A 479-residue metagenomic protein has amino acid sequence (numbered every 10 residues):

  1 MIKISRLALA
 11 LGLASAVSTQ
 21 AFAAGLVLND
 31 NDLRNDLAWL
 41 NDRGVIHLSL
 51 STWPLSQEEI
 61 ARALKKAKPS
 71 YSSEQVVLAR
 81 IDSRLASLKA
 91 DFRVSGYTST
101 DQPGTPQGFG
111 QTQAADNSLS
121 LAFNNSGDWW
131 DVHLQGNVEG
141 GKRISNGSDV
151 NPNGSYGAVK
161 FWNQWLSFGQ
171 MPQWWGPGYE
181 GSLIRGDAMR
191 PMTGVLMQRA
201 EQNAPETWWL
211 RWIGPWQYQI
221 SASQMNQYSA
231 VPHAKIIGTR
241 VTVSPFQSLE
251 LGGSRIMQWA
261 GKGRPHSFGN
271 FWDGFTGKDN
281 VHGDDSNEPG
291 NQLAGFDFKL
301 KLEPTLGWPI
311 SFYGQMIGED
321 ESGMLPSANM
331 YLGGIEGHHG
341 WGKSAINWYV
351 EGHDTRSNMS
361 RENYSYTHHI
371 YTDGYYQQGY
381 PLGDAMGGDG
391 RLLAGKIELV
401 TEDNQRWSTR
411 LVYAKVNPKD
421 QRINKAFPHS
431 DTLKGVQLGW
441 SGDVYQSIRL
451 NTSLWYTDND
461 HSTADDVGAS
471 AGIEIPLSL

Functional and structural regions predicted by a protein language model:
M1-A21: Gram-negative bacterial Sec-dependent N-terminal signal peptides
L11, F22-Q111: N-terminal periplasmic/intermembrane-space "pro-region" immediately following the signal or transit peptide
L26, S49-S51, Y71, A79-D91 (+10 more regions): Short loop/turn motifs that connect adjacent beta-strands in outer-membrane beta-barrel proteins
T98-Q102, G127-W129, V138-K142, F161-N163 (+11 more regions): Transmembrane beta-strands of outer-membrane beta-barrel pores
F109-A115, I144-D149, I184-P191, A230-H233 (+5 more regions): Replace "Gram-negative outer membrane beta-barrel proteins" with "bacterial and organellar outer membrane beta-barrel
Q113, W130-V159, G176-A188, S322-L325: Surface-exposed loop and membrane-interface regions of Gram-negative outer-membrane beta-barrel proteins
G194-T372, G388-D389, L393-G395, V400 (+2 more regions): Signature for the C-terminal beta-barrel architecture of outer-membrane proteins
V241, D465-L479: Outer-membrane beta-barrel "beta-signal"
